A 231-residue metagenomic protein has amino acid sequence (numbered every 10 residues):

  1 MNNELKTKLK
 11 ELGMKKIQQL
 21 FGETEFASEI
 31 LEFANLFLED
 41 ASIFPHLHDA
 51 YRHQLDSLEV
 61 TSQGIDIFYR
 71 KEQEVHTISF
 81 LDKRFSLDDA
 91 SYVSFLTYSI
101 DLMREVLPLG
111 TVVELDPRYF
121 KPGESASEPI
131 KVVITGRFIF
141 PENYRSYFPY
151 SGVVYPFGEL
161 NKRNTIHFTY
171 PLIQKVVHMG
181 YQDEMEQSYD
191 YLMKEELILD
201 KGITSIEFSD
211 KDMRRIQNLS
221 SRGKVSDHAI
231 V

Functional and structural regions predicted by a protein language model:
M1-R70, H228-V231: N-terminal intrinsically disordered, low-complexity, charge/repeat-rich segments that act as generic
F26-A27, S79-F120: Mixed-charge, Lys/Arg-rich low-complexity intrinsically disordered regions
L55-S94: A glycine-rich, hydrophobic loop/mini-helix early in the fold
T61-G64, F68-H76, S127-P129, V133-G180: Basic/aromatic-rich interaction segments and small domains that mediate binding to polyanionic partners
R104-E105, G123-S125, Y144-R145: A general structural signal for short secondary-structure junctions and capping/turn motifs
P117-S125, F138: Short, charged beta-turn/beta-strand-edge "cap" motif at the junction between a beta-strand and an adjacent loop
Y147-L219, K224-V231: Intrinsically disordered, low-complexity, charged/polar segments
